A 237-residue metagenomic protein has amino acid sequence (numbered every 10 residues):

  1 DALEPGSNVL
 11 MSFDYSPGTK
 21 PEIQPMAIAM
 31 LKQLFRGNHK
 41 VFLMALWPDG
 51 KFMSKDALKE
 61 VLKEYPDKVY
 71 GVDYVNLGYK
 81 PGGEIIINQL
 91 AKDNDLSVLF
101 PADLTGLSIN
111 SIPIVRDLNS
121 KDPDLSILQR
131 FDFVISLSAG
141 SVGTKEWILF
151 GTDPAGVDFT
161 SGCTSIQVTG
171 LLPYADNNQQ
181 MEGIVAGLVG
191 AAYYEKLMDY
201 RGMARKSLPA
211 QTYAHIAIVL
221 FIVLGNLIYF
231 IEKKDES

Functional and structural regions predicted by a protein language model:
D1-P25: Short extracytoplasmic
F13-P17, L43-P48, P81, C163: A mature extracytoplasmic/lumenal domain signature
G18-V75: Membrane-embedded segments
K51, K55-E84, N178-Y194: Structural recognition of alpha->loop->beta junctions
D73-G170: Membrane-proximal low-complexity regions enriched in glycine and acidic/polar residues
P173, N177-T212: Short, aromatic-rich amphipathic segments at membrane interfaces that lie adjacent to a transmembrane helix or signal
I222-S237: Juxtamembrane interface at the cytosolic side of transmembrane helices
